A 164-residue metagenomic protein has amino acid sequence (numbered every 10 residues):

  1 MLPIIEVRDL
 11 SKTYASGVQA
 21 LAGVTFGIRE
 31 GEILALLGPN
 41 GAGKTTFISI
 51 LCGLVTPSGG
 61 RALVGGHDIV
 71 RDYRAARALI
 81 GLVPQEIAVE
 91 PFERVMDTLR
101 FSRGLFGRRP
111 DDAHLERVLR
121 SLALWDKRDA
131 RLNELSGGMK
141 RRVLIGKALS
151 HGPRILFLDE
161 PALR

Functional and structural regions predicted by a protein language model:
M1-V7, S11-G23, Y73: A short, flexible loop at the N-terminus of ABC-type nucleotide-binding domains that lies
P39-G43: Walker A (P-loop) phosphate-binding loop of ABC-type ATPase nucleotide-binding domains
G60-R71, A75-A76: Conserved ABC transporter NBD signature motif
R100, G104-K127: Conserved ABC ATPase "signature" region
R131-L135: Conserved ABC ATPase signature
G152: Conserved catalytic motifs of ABC-family nucleotide-binding domains
L156-D159: Catalytic Walker B motif of ABC-type/P-loop ATPase nucleotide-binding domains
